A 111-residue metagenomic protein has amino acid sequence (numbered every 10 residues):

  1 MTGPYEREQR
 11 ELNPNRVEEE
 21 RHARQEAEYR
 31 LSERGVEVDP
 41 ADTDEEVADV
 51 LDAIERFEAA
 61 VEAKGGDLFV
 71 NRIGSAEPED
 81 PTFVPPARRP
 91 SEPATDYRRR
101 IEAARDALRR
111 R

Functional and structural regions predicted by a protein language model:
M1-V38: Short, low-complexity N-terminal segments with a bias toward positive charge
L12, K64, S75-A76, P90 (+1 more regions): Residue-level detector of solvent-exposed, low-hydrophobicity positions
A23-E79: Amphipathic alpha-helical interaction modules
V84-R89: A short, exposed loop/beta-hairpin motif centered on an aromatic-Gly-Thr core
R99-R111: Short, charged, intrinsically disordered terminal tails
